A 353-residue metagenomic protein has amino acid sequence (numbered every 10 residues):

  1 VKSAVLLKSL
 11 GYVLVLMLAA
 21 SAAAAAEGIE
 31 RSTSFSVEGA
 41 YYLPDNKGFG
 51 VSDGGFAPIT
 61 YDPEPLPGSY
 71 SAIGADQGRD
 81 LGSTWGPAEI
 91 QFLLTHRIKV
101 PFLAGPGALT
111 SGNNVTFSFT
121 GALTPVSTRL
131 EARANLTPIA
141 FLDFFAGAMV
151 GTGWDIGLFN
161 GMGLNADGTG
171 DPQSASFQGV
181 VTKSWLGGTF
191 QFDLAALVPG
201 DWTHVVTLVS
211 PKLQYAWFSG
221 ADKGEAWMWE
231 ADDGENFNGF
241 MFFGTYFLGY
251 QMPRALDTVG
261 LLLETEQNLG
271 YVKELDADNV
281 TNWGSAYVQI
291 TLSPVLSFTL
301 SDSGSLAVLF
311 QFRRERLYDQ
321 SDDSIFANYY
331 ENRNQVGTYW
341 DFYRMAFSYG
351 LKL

Functional and structural regions predicted by a protein language model:
A25-G107, G239: Outer-membrane beta-barrel initiation region
R31, T84-L94, V126-L130, A140 (+7 more regions): Residues that define the transmembrane beta-barrel architecture of outer-membrane proteins
F35-G39, I73-G82, G112-P125, R129-A132 (+3 more regions): Transmembrane beta-strand segments that form the barrel wall of outer-membrane beta-barrel proteins
G39, F92-V100, A132-P138, L186-A196 (+4 more regions): Residues on the lipid-exposed face of transmembrane beta-strands in outer-membrane beta-barrel proteins
G39-D45, I98-F102, G121-P125, P138 (+7 more regions): Transmembrane beta-strands of outer-membrane beta-barrel pores
F102-A108, A140-F144, A196-V206, P253-L261 (+1 more regions): Repeated loop/turn-to-beta-strand initiation elements of outer-membrane beta-barrel proteins
F119-A122, G157-K183, A216-A226, E230-F240 (+5 more regions): Extracellular/periplasm-exposed beta-strand and loop segments of Gram-negative cell-envelope proteins, dominated by
W185-G187, R316, N328-E331, Q335-L353: Outer-membrane beta-barrel "beta-signal"
